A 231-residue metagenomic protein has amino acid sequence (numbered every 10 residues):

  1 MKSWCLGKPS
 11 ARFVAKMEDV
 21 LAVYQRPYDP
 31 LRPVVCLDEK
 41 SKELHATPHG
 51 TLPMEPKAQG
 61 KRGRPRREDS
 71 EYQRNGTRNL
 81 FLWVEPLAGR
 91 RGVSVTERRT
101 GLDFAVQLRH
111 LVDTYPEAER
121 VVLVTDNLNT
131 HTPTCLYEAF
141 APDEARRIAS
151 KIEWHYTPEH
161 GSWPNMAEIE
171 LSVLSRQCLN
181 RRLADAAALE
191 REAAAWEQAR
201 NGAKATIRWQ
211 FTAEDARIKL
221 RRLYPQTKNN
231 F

Functional and structural regions predicted by a protein language model:
M1-M17: Short Lys/Arg-enriched helix C-cap and helix-to-coil transition segments that create basic nucleic-acid-contact patches
K8-R12, A188-F231: C-terminal domain-tail junction helix/linker
M17-R109, L220: Extended, low-complexity cationic-aromatic segments
C36-D38, W83, G89, L108 (+5 more regions): Mobile genetic element proteins and their domesticated derivatives, centered on retroelements and DNA transposons
R62-Y72, E144-M166, L183-D185: RNase H-like polynucleotidyl transferase catalytic core
L102-V122: Short, basic/hydrophobic alpha-helical segments
E119-T132: Acidic/histidine-rich, metal-coordinating catalytic segments
A167-A186, A199-A203: Active-site proximal helix-loop segment of RNase H-like, two-metal nucleases, encompassing DDE(D)
